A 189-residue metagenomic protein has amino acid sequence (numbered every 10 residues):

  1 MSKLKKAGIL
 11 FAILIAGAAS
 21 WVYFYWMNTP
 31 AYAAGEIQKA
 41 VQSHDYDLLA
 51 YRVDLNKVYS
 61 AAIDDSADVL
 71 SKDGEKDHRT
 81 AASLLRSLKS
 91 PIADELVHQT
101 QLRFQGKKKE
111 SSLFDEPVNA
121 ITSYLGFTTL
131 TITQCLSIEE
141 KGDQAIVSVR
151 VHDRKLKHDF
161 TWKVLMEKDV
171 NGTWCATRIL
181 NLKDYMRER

Functional and structural regions predicted by a protein language model:
M1-K6: Positively charged n-region of N-terminal signal peptides that target proteins for export
A7-M27: Hydrophobic membrane-insertion alpha-helices, especially the h-region of bacterial N-terminal signal peptides
I9, S87, P91, E95 (+3 more regions): N-terminal non-globular leader segments, chiefly Sec-dependent signal peptides
T29-D45: Alpha-helical transmembrane signal-anchor/signal-peptide segments
L48-L49: Solenoid-repeat scaffolds in large eukaryotic assemblies
R52-H98: Extracytoplasmic/periplasmic/luminal assembly and interaction segments in envelope/secretory/respiratory proteins
H78-C135: Structured, soluble extracytoplasmic/luminal domains of envelope-associated proteins
N119-R189: Short beta-strand edge/turn micro-motifs at domain boundaries
